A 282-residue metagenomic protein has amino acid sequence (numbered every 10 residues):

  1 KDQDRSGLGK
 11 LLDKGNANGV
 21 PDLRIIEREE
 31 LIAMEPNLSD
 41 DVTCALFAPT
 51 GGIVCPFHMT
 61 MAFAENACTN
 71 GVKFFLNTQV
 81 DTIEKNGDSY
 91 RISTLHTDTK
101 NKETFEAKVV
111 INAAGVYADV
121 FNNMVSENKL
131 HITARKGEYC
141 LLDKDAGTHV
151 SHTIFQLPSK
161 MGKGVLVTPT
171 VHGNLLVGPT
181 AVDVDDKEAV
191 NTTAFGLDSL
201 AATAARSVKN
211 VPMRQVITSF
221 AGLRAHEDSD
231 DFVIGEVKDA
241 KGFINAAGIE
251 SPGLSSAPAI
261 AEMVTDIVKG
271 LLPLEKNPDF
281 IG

Functional and structural regions predicted by a protein language model:
K1-G7, L46-C68, F75, A189-F195 (+2 more regions): Short beta-strand to alpha-helix junction loop
K1-M34, T43, G164-V165: Dinucleotide-binding Rossmann-like beta1-alpha1 core, especially the glycine-rich loop that anchors the ADP
Q3, M34-V42, E84-R91, F105 (+2 more regions): A short, glycine/Asx- and small/polar-enriched loop/turn that sits immediately N-terminal to a beta-strand
G19, A62, P158, G162 (+3 more regions): C-terminal catalytic lobe of FAD-dependent flavoproteins
E27-R28, L76-T78, I217-T218: Short loop/edge segments at beta-strand edges and connector loops that shape dinucleotide/nucleotide cofactor-binding
L46-V109: Helical element adjacent to the flavin cofactor pocket in flavoenzyme catalytic cores
F75, I111, I244-A246: Hydrophobic/aromatic beta-strand patches that form the interior of the parallel beta-sheet core in alpha/beta enzyme
I83-G178, V182-T193, A202, V208-V211: Flavin-dependent oxidoreductases
